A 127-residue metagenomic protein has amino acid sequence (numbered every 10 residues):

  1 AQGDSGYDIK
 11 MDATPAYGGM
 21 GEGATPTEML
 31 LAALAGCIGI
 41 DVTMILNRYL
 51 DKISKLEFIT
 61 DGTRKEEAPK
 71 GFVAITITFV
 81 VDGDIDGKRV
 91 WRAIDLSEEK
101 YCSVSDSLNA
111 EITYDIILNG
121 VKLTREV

Functional and structural regions predicted by a protein language model:
A1-A32, T43-V127: Extended beta-strand/beta-hairpin segments
L34-I38: Alpha-helical metal-binding/catalytic segments enriched in His/Glu/Asp
